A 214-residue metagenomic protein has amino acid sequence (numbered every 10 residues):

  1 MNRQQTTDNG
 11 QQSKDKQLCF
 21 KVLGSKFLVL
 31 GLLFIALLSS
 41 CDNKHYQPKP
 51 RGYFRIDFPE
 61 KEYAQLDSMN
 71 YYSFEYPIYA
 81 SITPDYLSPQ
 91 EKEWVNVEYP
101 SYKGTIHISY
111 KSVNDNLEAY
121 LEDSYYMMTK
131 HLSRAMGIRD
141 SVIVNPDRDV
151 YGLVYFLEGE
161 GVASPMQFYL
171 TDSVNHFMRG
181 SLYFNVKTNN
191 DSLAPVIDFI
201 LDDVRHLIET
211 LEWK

Functional and structural regions predicted by a protein language model:
M1-F34: Arg/Gly-rich low-complexity intrinsically disordered repeat tracts
L37-S40: C-terminal motif of bacterial Sec signal peptides marking the signal peptidase cleavage site
D42-P48: Bacterial lipoprotein signal-peptidase II cleavage site
K49-N70: Post-signal peptide N-terminal segment of mature Sec-exported envelope proteins
M69-Y126: Secretory pathway targeting signatures of secreted, lumenal, and periplasmic proteins
I106-D115, M166-F168, N190-D198: Second-shell loop/turn segments in exported
E122-S181: Signature of long, low-cysteine stretches enriched in small and polar/charged residues
S181-K214: Surface-exposed amphipathic alpha-helical segments
